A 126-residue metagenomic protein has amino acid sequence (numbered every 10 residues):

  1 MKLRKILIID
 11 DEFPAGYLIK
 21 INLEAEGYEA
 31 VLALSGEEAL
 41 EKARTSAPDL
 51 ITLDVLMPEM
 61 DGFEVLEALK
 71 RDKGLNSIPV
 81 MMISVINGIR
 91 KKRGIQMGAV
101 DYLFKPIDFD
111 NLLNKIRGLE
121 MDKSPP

Functional and structural regions predicted by a protein language model:
E12-G16: Short acidic/polar segment at the start of the alpha1 helix of CheY-like receiver
Y17-A25: Charged docking surfaces used in two-component/phosphorelay signaling
K20, E64, I86-F104, N111-N114 (+1 more regions): Alpha4 helix (beta4-alpha4-beta5 surface) of REC/receiver domains from two-component response regulators
L32-E41, G62: Helix N-cap/capping motif at the beta->alpha junctions
E41, F63-N76: Short amphipathic alpha-helix used as the core "switch/output" element in two-component signaling
S46-T52: Active-site beta3 strand of CheY-like receiver
M57: Receiver (REC) domain active-site loop signature in two-component systems and cognate sites in sensor histidine kinases
